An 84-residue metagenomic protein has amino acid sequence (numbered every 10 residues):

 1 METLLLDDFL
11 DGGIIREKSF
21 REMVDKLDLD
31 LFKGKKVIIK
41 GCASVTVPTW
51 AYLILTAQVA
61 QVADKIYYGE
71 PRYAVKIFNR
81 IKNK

Functional and structural regions predicted by a protein language model:
M1-K36, C42-K84: N-terminal and secondary-structure boundary signal
